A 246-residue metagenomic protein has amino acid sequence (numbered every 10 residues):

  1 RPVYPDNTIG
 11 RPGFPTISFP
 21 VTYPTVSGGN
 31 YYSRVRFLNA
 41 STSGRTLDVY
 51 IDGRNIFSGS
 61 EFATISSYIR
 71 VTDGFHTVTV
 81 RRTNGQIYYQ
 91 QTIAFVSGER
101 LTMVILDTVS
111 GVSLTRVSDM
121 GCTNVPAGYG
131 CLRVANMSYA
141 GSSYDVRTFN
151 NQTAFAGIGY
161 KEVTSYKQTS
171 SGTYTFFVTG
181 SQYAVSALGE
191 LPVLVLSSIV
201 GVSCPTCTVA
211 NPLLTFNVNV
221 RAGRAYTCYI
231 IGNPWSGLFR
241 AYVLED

Functional and structural regions predicted by a protein language model:
R1-D246: Intrinsically disordered, low-complexity polar regions and short flexible loop motifs
